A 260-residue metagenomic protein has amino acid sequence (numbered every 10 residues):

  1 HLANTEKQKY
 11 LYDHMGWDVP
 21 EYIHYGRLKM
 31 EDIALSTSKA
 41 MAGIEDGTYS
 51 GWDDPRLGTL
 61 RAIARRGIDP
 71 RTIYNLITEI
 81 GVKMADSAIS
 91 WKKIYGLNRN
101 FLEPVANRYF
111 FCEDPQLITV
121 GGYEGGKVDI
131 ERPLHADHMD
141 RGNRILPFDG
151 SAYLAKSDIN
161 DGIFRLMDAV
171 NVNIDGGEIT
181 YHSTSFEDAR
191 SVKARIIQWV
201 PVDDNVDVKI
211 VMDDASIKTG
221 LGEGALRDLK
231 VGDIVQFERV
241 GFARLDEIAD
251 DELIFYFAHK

Functional and structural regions predicted by a protein language model:
H1-K260: Catalytic adenosine-cofactor/nucleotide-binding cores of aminoacyl-tRNA synthetases and other
